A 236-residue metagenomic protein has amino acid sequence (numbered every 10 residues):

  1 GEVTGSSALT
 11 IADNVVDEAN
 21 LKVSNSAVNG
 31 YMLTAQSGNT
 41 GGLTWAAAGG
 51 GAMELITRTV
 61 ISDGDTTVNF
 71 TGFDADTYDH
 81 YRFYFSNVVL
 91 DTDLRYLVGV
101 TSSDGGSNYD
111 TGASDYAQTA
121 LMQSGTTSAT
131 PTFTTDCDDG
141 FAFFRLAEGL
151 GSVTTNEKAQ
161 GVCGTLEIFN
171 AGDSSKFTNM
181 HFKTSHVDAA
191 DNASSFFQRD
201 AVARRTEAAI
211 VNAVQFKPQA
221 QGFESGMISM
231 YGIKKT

Functional and structural regions predicted by a protein language model:
G1-G51, D76-D79, I210, Q219 (+2 more regions): Extracellular repetitive beta-rich solenoid segments
A48-T236: Surface-exposed molecular-recognition determinants
